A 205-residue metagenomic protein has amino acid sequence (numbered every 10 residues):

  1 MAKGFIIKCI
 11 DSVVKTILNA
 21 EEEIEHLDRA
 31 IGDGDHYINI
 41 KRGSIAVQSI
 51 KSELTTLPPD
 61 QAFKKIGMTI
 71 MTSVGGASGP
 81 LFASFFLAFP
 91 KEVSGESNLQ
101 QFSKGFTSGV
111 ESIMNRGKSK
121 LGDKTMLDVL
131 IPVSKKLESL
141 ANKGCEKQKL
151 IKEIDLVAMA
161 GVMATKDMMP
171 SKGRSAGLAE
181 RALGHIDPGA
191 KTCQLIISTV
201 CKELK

Functional and structural regions predicted by a protein language model:
M1-K205: N-terminal loops that bind phosphate or other acidic moieties and the adjacent beta-alpha structural core
